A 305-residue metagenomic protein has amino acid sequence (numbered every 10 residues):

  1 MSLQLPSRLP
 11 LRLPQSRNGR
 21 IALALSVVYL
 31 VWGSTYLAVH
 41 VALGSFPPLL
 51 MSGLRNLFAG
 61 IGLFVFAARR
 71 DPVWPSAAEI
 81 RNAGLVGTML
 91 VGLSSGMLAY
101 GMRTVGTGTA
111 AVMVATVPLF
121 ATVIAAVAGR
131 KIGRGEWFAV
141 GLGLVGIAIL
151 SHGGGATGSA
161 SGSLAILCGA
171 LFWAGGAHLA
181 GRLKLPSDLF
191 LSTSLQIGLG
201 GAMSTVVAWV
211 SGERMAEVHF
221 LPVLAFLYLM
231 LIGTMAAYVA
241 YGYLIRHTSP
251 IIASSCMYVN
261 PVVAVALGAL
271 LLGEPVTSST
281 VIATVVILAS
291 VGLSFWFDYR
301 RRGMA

Functional and structural regions predicted by a protein language model:
S2-G53, G96, Y100, G155-R182 (+2 more regions): Glycine-/small-residue-enriched transmembrane alpha-helix faces in small-molecule transporters and effluxers
S2-P14, N56-L57, H152, P222-L224 (+1 more regions): C-terminal-most transmembrane helix of multi-pass membrane proteins
R17-A22, G44-G53, P75-R81, W137 (+3 more regions): Juxtamembrane helix-entry segments on the extracytoplasmic side of multipass membrane proteins
L30-I61, S76, G106-G108, G175-G200 (+2 more regions): Juxtamembrane helix-loop-helix junctions in multi-pass membrane proteins
V31, T35-Y36, F64-A110, V114 (+2 more regions): Specific transmembrane alpha-helical segments of multi-pass solute transporters/efflux pumps, especially DMT/EamA
S52-L54, S95, T109-T116, L179-A202 (+1 more regions): Helix-helix packing/entry segments at the starts of transmembrane helices
A59-L63, F120-V123, V127, V140 (+4 more regions): Transmembrane alpha-helical segments that form core, pore/gating elements of small-molecule transporters/exporters
L63, V86, T116, I132-H152 (+4 more regions): Hydrophobic transmembrane alpha-helices of multi-pass small-molecule transport proteins
